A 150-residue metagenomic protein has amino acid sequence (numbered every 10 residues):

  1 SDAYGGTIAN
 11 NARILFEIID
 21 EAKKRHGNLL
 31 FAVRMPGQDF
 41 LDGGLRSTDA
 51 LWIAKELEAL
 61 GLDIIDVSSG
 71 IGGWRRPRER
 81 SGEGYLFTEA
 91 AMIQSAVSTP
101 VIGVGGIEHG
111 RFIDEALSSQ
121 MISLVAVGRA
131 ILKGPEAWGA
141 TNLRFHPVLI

Functional and structural regions predicted by a protein language model:
S1-I150: Flavin-dependent oxidoreductase catalytic cores
